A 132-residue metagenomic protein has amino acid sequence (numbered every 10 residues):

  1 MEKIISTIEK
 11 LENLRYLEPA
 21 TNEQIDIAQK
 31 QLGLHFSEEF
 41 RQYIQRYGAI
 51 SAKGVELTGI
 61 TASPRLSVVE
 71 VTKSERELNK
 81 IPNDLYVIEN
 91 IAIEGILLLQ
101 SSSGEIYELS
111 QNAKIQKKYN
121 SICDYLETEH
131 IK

Functional and structural regions predicted by a protein language model:
M1-Q100, H130: A surface-exposed partner-binding patch
I106-E108: Short, compact, well-ordered microdomains
K118-I131: Compact, glycine/acidic-enriched structural inserts
